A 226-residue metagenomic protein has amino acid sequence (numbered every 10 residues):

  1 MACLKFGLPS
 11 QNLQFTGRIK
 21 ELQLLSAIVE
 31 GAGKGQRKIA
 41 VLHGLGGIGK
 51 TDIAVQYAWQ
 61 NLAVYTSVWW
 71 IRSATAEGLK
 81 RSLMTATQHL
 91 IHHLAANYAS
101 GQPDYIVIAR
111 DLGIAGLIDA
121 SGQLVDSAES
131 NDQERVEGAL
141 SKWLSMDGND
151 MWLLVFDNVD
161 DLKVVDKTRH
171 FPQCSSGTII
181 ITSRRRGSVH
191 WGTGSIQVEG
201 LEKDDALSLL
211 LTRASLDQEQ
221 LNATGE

Functional and structural regions predicted by a protein language model:
A2, N12, K20-R37, G44-G47 (+3 more regions): A conserved switch/coupling segment of P-loop NTPase cores
K50: Conserved lysine of the Walker
I71-S73: Short beta-strand-centered segment that lines the nucleotide-binding/catalytic pocket of NTP-utilizing
E77-Q123, A214: Conserved NTP-binding/hydrolysis module of P-loop NTPases
Q220-E226: Short conserved motifs of the RecA-like P-loop NTPase core
